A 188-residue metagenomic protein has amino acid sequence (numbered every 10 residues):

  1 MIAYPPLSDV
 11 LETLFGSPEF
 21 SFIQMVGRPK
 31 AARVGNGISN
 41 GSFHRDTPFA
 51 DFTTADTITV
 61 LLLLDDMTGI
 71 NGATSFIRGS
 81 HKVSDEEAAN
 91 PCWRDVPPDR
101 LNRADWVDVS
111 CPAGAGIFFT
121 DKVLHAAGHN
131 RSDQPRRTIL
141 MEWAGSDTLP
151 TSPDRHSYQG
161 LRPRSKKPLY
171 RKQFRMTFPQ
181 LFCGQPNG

Functional and structural regions predicted by a protein language model:
M1-F20, P112, C183-G188: N-terminal auxiliary "cap/dimerization" subdomain that precedes the catalytic jelly-roll/cupin core of mononuclear
L7-S75: Conserved double-stranded beta-helix
V10, K82, A144-S146: Activation segment
N40-R45, P91-D105, P135, D154-G160: Short, surface-exposed loop/helix-turn segments at secondary-structure junctions that function as lids/hinges flanking
D46-P48, T57, D121, A126-N130: Glycine-rich phosphate/pyrophosphate-binding beta-alpha loops
T53-T54, S110, D133: Extracellular/periplasmic catalytic domains that process cell-envelope and extracellular macromolecules
M67-A126, T148: Double-stranded beta-helix
G116, V123-G188: Non-heme Fe(II)/2-oxoglutarate
